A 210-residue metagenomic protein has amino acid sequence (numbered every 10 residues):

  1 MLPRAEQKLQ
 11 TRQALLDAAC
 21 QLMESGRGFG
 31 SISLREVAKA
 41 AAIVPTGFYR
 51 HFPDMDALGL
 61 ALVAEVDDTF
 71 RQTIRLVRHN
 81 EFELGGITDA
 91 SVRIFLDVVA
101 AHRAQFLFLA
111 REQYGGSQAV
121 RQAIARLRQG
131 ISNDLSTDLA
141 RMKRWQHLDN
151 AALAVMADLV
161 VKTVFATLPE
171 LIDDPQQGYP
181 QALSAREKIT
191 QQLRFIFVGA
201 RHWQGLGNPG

Functional and structural regions predicted by a protein language model:
M1-Q10, Q204-G210: N-terminal intrinsically disordered/low-complexity leader segments
L2, L62-A90, F106, L135-K143: Amphipathic alpha-helical linker/stalk segments
Q7-A19, V37, L62-F70: Generic hydrophobic, amphipathic alpha-helix propensity
A14, S25-A57, A61: Helix-turn-helix
L58-T69, L109, A123-I124, I131: Alpha-helical DNA-contacting segments of helix-turn-helix folds
R75-A101, A157-V160, R186: Hydrophobic alpha-helical connector segments
A101-A119, S136, P169-D173: Amphipathic alpha-helical segments used for helix-helix packing
Q118-R144, A154-P169, E187-Q191, V198: Amphipathic alpha-helical packing segments from all-alpha helical-bundle domains
